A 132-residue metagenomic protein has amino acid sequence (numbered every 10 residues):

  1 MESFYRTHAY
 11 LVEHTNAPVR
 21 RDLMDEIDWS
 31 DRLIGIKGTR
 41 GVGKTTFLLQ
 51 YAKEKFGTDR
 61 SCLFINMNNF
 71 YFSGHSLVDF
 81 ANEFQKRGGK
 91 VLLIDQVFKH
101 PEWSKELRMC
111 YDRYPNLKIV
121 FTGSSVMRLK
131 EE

Functional and structural regions predicted by a protein language model:
M1-E132: Phosphate-binding site recognition
